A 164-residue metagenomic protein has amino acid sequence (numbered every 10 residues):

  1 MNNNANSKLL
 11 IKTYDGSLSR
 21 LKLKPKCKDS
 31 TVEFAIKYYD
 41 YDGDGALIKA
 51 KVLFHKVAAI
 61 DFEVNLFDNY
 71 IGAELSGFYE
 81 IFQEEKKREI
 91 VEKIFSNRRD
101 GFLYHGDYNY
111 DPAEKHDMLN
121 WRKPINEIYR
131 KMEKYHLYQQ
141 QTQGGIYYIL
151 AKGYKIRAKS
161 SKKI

Functional and structural regions predicted by a protein language model:
M1-I164: Surface-exposed, interaction-prone regions used to assemble/regulate multi-protein complexes
